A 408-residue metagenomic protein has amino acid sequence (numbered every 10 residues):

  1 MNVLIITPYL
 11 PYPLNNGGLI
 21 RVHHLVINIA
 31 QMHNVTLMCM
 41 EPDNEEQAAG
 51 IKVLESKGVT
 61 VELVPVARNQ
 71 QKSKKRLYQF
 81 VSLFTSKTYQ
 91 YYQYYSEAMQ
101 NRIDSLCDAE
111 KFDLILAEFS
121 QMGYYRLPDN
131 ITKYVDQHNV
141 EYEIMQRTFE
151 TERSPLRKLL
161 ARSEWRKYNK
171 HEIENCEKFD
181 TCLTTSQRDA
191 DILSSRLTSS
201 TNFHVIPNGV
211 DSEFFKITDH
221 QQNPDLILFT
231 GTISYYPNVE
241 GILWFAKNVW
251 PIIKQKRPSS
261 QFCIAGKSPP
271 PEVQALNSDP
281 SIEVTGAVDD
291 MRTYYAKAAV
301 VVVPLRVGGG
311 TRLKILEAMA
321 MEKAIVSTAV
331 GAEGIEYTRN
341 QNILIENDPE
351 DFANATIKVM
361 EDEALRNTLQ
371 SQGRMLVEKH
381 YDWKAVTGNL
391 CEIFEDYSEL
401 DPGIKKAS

Functional and structural regions predicted by a protein language model:
M1-V64, Q255: N-terminal subdomain of nucleotide-sugar transferases
S73-Y92, V135-I173: Acceptor-binding helix/loop patch of EC 2.4 sugar-transfer enzymes, predominantly nucleotide-sugar-dependent
Y134, Y142, R162-W165, N169-I217: Donor nucleotide-sugar binding/catalytic pocket of nucleotide-sugar-dependent glycosyltransferases
D180, S281, T293-G310, M321-A324: Acidic donor-binding loop of glycosyltransferase active sites
S195, H204-K297: Conserved catalytic-core segment of nucleotide-activated headgroup transferases in glycan assembly
K314-E317, A324-T328: Short hydrophobic beta-strand element within catalytic cores of glycosyltransferases and related nucleotide-activated
I343-E350, K358-A364: Conserved acidic donor-binding segment of nucleotide-sugar-dependent glycosyltransferases
K358, L365-K379, V386-E392: A short, well-ordered alpha-helix in the C-terminal region of glycosyltransferases
